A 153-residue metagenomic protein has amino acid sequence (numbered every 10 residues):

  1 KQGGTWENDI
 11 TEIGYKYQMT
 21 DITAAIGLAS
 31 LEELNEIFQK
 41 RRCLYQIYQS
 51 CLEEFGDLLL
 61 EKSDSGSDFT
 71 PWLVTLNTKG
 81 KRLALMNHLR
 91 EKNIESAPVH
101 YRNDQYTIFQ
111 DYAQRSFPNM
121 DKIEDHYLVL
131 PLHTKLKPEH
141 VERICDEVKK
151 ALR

Functional and structural regions predicted by a protein language model:
K1-R153: PLP-dependent aminotransferase class I/II
